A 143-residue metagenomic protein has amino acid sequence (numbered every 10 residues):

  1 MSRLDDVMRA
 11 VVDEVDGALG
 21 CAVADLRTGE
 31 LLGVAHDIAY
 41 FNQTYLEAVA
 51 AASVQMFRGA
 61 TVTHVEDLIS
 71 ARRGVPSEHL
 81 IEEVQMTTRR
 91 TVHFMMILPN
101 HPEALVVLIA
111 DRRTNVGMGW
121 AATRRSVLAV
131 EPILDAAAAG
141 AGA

Functional and structural regions predicted by a protein language model:
M1-A143: Non-catalytic interaction/Regulatory regions outside core domains
